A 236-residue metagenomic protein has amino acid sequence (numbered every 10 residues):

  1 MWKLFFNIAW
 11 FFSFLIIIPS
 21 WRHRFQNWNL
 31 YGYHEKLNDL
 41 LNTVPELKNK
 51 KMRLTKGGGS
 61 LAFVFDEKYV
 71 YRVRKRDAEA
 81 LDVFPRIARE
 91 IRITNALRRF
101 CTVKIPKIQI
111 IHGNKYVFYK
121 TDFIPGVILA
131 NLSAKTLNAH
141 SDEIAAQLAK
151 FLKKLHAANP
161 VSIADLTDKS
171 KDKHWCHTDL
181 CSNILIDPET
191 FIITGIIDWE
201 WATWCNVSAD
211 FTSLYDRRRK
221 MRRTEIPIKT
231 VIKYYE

Functional and structural regions predicted by a protein language model:
L4-L47: Juxta-kinase regulatory segment immediately upstream of eukaryotic protein kinase catalytic domains
L30-L40, G59, V70-Y119, K135-A146: A conserved alpha-helical element in kinase catalytic cores
P45-D66: ATP-binding glycine-rich phosphate-binding loop
S60-F65, A157, V161-A209: Active-site acidic catalytic loop and adjacent metal/ATP-binding pocket of ATP-dependent phosphoryl transfer enzymes
V64-E67, G113, D122, P188: Active-site beta-strand termini and strand-to-loop segments that position acidic
L97-C101, V127-L166: Conserved kinase catalytic-core helix
Y119-V127: Short pocket-lining segment of the protein kinase catalytic domain that shapes the ATP-binding cleft
A209-E236: Active-site activation/catalytic loop segments of kinase-like enzymes and analogous catalytic loops in related
